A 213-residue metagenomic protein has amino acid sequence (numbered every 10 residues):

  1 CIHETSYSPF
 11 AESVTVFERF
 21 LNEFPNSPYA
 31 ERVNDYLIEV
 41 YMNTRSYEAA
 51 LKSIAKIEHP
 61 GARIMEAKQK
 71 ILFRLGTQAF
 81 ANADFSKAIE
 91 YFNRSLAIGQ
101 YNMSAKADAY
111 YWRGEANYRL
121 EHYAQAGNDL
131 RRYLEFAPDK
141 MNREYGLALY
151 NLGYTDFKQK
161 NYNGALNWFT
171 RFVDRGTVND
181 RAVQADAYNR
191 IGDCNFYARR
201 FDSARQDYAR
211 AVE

Functional and structural regions predicted by a protein language model:
C1-E213: Acidic, polar-rich low-complexity tracts and alpha-helical solenoid repeat scaffolds
